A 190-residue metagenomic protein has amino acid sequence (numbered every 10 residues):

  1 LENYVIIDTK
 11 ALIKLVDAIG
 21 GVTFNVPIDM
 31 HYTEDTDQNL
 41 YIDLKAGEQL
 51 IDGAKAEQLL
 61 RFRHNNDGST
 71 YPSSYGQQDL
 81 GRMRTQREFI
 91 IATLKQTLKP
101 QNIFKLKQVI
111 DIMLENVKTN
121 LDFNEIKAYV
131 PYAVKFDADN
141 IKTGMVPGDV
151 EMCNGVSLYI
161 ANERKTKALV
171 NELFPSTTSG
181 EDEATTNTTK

Functional and structural regions predicted by a protein language model:
L1, D17-F24, R61, N65 (+4 more regions): Sec-exported extracytoplasmic/periplasmic mature domains
I7-T9, P27-D29, R63, V146-D149: Active-site-proximal beta-strand/loop segments in catalytic clefts of secreted hydrolases
T9-I13, D17-I19, G53-E57, Q86-R87 (+5 more regions): Extracytoplasmic/secreted envelope proteins and their assembly/folding machinery, especially bacterial periplasmic
K14, H31-T33, D67, N116 (+3 more regions): A broad, structure-centric signal for solvent-exposed, well-ordered loop/edge residues that line or flank functional
K14-F104, T189: Flexible, polar/acidic helix-loop-strand segments at domain edges
V26-M30, M113, T166-L169, D182: Short, surface-exposed linear patches
I51, K118-K190: C-terminal solvent-exposed extensions
